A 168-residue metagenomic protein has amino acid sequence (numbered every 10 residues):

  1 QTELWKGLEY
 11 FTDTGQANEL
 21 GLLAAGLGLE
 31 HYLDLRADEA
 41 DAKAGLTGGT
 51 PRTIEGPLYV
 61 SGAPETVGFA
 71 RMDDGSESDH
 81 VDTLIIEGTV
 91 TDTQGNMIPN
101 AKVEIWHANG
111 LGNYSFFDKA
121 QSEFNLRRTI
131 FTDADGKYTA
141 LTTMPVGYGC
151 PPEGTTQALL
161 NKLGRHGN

Functional and structural regions predicted by a protein language model:
Q1-N168: Beta-strand-dominated extracellular/periplasmic modules and repeats in secreted or surface-exposed proteins
